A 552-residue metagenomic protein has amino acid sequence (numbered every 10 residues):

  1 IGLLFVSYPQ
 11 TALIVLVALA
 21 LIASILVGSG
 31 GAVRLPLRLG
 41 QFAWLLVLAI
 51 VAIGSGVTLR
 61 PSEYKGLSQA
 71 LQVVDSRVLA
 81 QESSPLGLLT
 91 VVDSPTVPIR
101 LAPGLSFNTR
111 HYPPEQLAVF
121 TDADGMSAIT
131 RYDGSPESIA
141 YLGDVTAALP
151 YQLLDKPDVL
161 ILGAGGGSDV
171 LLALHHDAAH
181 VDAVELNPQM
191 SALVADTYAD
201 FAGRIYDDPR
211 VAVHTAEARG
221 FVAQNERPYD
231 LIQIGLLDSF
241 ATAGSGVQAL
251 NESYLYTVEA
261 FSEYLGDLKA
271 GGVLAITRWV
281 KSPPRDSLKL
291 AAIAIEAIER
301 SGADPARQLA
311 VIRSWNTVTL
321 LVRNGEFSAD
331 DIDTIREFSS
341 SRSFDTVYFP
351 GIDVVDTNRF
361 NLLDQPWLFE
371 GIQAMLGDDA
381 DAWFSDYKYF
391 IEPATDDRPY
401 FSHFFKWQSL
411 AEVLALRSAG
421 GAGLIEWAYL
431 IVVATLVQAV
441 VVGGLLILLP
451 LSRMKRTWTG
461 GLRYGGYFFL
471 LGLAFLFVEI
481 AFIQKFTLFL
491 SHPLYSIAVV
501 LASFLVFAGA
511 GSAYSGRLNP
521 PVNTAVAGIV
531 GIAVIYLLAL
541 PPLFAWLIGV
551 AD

Functional and structural regions predicted by a protein language model:
I1-D552: Alpha-helical transmembrane segments of multi-pass membrane proteins
